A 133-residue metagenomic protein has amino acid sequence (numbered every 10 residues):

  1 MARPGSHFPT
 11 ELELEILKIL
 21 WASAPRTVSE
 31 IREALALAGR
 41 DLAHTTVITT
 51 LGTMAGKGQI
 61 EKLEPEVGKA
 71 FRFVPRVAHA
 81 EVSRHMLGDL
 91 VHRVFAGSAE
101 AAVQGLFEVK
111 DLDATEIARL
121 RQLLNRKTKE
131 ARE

Functional and structural regions predicted by a protein language model:
M1-I19, A78, V82: Short alpha-helical segments that sit at the start of domains
T10, P65-H85: Short, cationic-aromatic polyanion-contact patches
I19-T27: Short capping segments at the starts of secondary-structure elements
R26-L35: Short acidic, hydrophobic short linear motifs in intrinsically disordered regions
T53: Alpha-helical DNA-recognition elements
G58: Glycine-centered, phosphate/nucleic-acid-interacting loop/turn motifs that mediate DNA/RNA or nucleotide
K62: Short beta-strand "wing" residues that participate in macromolecule-binding interfaces
V82-E130: Amphipathic alpha-helical dimerization/coiled-coil segments that flank or bridge DNA-binding/regulatory modules
